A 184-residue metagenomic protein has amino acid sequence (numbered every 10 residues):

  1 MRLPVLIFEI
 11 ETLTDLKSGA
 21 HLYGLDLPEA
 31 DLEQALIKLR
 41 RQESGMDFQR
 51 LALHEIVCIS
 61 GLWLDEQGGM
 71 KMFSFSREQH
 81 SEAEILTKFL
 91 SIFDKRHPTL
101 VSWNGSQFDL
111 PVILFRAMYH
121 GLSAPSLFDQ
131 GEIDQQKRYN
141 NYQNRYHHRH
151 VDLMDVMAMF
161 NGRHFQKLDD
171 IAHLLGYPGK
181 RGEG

Functional and structural regions predicted by a protein language model:
M1-I92: Conserved RNase H-like, two-metal-ion catalytic cores of nucleic-acid enzymes
R2-P4, H54-Q79, S91, R96-G184: Metal-dependent phosphoesterase core characteristic of DEDDh/y 3'-5' exonuclease domains
